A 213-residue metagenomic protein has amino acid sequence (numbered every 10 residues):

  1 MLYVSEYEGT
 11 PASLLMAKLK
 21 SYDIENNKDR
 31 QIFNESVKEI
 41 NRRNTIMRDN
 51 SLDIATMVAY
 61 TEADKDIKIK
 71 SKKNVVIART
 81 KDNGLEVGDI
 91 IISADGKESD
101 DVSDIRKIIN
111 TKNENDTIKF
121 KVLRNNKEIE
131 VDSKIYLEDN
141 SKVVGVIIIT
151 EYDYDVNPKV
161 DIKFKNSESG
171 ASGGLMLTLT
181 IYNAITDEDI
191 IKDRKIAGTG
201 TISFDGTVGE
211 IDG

Functional and structural regions predicted by a protein language model:
M1-S71: Extended, small/polar residue-biased N-terminal targeting/export presequences and adjacent propeptide/linker tracts
L2, E6, V37-N50, I77-A78 (+3 more regions): Second-shell loop/turn segments in exported
R42, A78, D101-I108: N-terminal post-signal-peptidase region of extra-cytosolic proteins
N50, I54-S93, K97-D100, G206-D212: PDZ/PDZ-like domain segments forming the peptide/carboxylate-binding groove, activating on the N-terminal beta-strands
L52-A59, D101-I105, G173, L177-I181: Stable alpha-helical elements in mature extracytoplasmic
Y60, G88-I91, F120, V146 (+2 more regions): Terminal peptide-recognition signature
K107-I148: PDZ-domain C-terminal substructure recognizer with occasional recognition of PDZ-binding tails
S141-G213: Functional transmembrane alpha-helices
